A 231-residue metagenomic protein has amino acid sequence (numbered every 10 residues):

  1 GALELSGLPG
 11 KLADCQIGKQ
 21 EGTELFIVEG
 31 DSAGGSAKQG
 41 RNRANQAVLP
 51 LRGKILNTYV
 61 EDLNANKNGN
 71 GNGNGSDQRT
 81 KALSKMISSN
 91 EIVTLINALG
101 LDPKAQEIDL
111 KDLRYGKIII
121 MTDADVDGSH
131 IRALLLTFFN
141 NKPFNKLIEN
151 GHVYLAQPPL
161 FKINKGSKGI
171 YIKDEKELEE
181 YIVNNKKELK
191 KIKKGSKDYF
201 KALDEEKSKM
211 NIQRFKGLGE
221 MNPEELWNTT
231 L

Functional and structural regions predicted by a protein language model:
G1-L231: Conserved phosphate-chemistry cores used by DNA topoisomerases
